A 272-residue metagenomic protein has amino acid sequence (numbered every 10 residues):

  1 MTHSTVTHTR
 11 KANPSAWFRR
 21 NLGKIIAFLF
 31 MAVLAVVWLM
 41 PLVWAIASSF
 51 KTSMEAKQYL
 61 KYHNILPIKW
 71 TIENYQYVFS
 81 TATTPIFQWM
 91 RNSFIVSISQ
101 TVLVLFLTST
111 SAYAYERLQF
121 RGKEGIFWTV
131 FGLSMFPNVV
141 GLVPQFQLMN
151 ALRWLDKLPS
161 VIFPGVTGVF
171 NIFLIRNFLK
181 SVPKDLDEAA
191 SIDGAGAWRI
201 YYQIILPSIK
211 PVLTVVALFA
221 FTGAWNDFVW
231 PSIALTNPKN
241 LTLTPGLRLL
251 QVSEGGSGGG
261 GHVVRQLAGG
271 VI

Functional and structural regions predicted by a protein language model:
M1-T5: N-terminal acidic, proline/glycine-rich, low-complexity intrinsically disordered segments
V6-H8, S15-A16, G23-I272: A structural signal for multi-pass alpha-helical bundles of membrane permease subunits that mediate small-molecule
